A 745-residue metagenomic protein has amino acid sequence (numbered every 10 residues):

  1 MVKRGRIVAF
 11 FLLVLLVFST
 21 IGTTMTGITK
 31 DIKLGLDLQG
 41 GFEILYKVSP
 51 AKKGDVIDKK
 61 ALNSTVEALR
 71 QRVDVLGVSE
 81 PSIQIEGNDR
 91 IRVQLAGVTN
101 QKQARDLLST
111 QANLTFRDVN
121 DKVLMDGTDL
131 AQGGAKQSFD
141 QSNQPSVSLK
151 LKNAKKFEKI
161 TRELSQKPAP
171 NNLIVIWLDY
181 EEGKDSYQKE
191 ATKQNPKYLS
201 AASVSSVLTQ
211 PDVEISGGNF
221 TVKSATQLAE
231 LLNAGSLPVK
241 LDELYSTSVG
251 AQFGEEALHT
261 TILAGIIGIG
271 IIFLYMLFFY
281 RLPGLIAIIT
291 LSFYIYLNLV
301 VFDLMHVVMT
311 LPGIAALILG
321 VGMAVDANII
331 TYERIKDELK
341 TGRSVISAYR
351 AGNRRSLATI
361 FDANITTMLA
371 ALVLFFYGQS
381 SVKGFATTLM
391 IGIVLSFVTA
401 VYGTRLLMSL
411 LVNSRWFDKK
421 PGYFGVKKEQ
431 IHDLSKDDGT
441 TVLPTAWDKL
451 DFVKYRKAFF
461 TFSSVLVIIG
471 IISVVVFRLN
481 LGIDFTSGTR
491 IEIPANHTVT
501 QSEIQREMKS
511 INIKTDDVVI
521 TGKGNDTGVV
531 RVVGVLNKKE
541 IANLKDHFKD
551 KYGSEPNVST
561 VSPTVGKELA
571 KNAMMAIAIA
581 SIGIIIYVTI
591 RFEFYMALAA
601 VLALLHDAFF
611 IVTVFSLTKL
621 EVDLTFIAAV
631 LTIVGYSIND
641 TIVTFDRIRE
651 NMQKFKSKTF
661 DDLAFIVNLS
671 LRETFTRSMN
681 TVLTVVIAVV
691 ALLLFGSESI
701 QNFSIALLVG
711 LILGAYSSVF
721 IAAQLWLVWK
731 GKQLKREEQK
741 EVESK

Functional and structural regions predicted by a protein language model:
M1-K745: A structural signal for conserved, well-ordered secondary-structure elements that form binding/interaction cores
